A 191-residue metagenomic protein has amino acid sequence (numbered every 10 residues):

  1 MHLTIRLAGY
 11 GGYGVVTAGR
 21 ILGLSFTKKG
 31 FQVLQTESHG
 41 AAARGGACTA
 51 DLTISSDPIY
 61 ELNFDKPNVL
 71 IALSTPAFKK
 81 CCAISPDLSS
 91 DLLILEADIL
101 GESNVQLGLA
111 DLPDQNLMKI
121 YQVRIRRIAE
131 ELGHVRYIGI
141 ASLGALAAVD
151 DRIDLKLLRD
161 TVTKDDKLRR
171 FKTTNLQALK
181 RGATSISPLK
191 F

Functional and structural regions predicted by a protein language model:
M1-F191: Active-site cofactor/cluster-binding pocket
